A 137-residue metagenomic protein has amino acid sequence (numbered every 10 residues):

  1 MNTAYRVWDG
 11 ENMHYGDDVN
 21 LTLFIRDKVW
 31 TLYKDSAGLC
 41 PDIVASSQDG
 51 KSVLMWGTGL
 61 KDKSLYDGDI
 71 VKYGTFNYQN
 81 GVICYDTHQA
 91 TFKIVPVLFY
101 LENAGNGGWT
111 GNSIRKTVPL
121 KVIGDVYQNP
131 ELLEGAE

Functional and structural regions predicted by a protein language model:
M1-E137: Secondary-structure transition motif
